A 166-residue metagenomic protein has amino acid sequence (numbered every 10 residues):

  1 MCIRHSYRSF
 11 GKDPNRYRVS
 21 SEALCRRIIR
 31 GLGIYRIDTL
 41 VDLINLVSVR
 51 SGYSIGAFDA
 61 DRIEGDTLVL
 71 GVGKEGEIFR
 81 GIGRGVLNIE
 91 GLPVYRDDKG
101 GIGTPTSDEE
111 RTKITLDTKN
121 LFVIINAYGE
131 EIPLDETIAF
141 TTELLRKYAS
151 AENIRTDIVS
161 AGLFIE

Functional and structural regions predicted by a protein language model:
M1-E166: RNA/tRNA-interacting regions in translation and RNA-turnover enzymes
